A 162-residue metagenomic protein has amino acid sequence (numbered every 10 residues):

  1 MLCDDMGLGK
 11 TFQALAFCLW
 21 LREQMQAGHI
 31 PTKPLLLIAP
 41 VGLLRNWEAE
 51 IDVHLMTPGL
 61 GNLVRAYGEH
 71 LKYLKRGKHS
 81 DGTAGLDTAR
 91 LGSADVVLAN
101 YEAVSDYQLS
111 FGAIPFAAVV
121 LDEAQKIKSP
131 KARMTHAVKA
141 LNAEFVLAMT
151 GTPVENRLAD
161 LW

Functional and structural regions predicted by a protein language model:
M1-W162: ASCE P-loop NTPase motor core, strongest for the SF2 helicase catalytic module
